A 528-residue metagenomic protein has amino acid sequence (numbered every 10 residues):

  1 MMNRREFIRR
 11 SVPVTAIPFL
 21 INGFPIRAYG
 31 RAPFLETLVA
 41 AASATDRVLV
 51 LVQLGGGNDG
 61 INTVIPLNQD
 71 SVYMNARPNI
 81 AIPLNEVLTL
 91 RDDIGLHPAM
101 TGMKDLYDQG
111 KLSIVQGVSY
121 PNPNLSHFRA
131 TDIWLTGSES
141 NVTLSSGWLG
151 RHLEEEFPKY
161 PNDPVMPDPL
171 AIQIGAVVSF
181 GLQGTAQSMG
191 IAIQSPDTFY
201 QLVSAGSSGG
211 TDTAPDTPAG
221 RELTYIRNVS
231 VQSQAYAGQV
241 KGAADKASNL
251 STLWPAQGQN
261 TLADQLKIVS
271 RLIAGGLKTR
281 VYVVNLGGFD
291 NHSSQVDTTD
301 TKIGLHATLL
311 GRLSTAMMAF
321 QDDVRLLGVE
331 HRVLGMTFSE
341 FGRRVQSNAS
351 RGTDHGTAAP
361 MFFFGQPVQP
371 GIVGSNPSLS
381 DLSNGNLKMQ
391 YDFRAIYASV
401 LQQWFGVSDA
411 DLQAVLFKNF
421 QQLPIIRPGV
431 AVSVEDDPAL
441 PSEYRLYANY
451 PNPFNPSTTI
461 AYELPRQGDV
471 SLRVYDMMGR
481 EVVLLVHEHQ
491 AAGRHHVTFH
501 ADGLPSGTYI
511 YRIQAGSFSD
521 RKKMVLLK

Functional and structural regions predicted by a protein language model:
M1-L327, Q346, F363-V430: Feature for exported/extracytoplasmic and membrane-associated proteins, marking the mature portion
S43, A439, P453, P465 (+2 more regions): Surface-exposed coil/turn segments at beta-strand junctions on protein surfaces, enriched
S339-P370: Histidine-centered active-site microenvironments of extracellular/periplasmic hydrolases and transferases
S433-Y450, F454-V474, H496-F499: Glycine-centered coil/turn sites that cap beta-strands in beta-rich domains
Y475-V482, Y509: Short, glycine-anchored, charge-dense loop/turn motifs used at functional sites
V486-K522: Short, surface-exposed loop/turn motifs with a glycine/proline- and acidic-biased composition
M524-K528: Short beta-strand edge segments in extracellular beta-sheet folds
